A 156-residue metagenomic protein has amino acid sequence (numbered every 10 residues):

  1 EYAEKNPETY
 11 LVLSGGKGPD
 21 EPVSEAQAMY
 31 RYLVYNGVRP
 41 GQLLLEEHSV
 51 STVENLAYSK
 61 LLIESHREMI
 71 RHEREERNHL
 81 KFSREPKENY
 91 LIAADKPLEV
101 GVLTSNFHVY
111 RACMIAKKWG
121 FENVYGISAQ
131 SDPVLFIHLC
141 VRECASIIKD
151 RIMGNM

Functional and structural regions predicted by a protein language model:
E1-R142: A structural signal for short, hydrophobic/glycine-enriched beta-strand patches
F136-M156: A transmembrane-helix-recognition feature enriched in membrane-embedded lipid enzymes and envelope glyco-/phospholipid
